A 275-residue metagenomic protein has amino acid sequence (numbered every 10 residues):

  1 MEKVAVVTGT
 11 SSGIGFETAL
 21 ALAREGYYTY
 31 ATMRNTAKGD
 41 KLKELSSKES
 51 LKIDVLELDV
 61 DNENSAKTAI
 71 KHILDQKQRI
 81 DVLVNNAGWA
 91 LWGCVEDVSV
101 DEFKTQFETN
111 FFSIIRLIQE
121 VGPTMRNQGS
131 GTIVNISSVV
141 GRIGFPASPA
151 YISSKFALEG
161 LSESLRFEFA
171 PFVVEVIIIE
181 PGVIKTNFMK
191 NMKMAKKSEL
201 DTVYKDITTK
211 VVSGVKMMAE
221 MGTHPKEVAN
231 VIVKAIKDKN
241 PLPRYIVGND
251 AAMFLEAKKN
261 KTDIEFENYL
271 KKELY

Functional and structural regions predicted by a protein language model:
S11-G13: Conserved glycine-rich cofactor-binding loop
L51-K52, H72-N85, L91: A glycine-rich helix->loop->beta "capping" turn within Rossmann-like NAD(P)(H)-dependent oxidoreductase domains
L58-T68, V100: The beta1-alpha1 cofactor-binding region of Rossmann-like NAD(H)/NADP(H)-dependent oxidoreductases
C94-V95, E102-K104: Substrate-binding pocket helix/loop in short-chain dehydrogenase/reductase
I118, S154: Active-site helix of classical SDR
S138: Residue(s) in the substrate-gating loop at a strand-loop-helix junction that position the organic substrate next
P171-L242: SDR active-site lid
